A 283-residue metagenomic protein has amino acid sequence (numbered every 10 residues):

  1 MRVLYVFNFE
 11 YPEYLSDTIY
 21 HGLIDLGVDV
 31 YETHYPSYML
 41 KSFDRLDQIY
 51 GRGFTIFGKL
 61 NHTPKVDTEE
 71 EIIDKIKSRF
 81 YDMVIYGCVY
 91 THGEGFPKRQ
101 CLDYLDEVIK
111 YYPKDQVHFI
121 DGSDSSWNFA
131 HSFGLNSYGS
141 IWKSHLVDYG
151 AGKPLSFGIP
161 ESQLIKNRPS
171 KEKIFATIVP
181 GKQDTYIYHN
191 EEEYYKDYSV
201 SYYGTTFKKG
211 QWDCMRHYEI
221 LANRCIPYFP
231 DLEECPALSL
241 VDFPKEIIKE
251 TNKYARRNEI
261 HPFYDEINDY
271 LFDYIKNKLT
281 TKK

Functional and structural regions predicted by a protein language model:
M1-V3: Extreme N-terminal starter segment of soluble prokaryotic enzymes
Y5, D17, I24, E32-Y35 (+1 more regions): Catalytic binding pocket for nucleotide-activated donors in carbohydrate/polymer assembly enzymes
V6-S16, H92-E94: A short, glycine/small-residue-rich beta-strand->loop->alpha-helix junction that serves as a flexible
F9, Y35-M39, V89-Y90, D121-S126 (+1 more regions): Short beta-alpha junction loops
Y11-G22, Q100, Y104, D213: Conserved alpha-helical elements of sugar-nucleotide-dependent glycosyltransferases
D29-D44: A short beta-strand-loop structural module common to alpha/beta enzyme folds
Y50-I76: Glycine-rich, highly charged phosphate/nucleotide-binding loops
F80-Y186: Catalytic core of nucleotide-activated saccharide and alditol-phosphate transferases
